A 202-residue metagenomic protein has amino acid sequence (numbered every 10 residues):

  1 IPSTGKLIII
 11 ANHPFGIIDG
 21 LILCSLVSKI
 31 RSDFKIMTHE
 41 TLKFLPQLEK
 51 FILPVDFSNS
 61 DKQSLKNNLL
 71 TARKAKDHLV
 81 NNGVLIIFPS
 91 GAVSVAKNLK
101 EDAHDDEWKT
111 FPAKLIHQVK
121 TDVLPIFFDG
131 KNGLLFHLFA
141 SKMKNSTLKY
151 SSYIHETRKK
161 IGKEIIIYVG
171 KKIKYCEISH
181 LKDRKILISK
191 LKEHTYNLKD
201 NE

Functional and structural regions predicted by a protein language model:
I1, F15, I173-Y175: Residues that cap or initiate secondary-structure elements
I1, T38-L42, A72-H78: Short, charged beta->alpha transition segments
I1-L7: A short, well-structured juxtamembrane/interface segment
P2, P14, P54-V55, P89 (+1 more regions): Proline-rich low-complexity regions
G5, P46-E49, D56-N59, S152 (+2 more regions): Solvent-exposed, flexible loop/coil residues
L7, S32-K35, F51, A75 (+2 more regions): Generic beta-strand structural signal
I8-S64: Catalytic core of membrane glycerolipid acyltransferases/transacylases, capturing the structured, soluble-facing
N68-E202: Non-catalytic C-terminal accessory region of glycerolipid acyltransferases and related lyso-lipid remodeling enzymes
